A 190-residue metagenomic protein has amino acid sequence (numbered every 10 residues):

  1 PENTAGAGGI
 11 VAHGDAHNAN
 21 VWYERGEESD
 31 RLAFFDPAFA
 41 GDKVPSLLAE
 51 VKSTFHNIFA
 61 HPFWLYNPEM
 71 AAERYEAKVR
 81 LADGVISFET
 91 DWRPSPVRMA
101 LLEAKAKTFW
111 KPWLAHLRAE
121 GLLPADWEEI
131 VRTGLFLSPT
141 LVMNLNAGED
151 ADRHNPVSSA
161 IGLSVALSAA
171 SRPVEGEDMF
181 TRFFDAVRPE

Functional and structural regions predicted by a protein language model:
P1, Y75, F180-F183: Generic structural signal of hydrophobic/aromatic residues within well-ordered alpha-helices of folded domains
P1-H13, E24-E28, A33: ATP-dependent phospho-/nucleotidyl transfer catalytic cores
D15, N20: Conserved catalytic-loop position in the HRD/HxD motif
E28-S29, H116-E190: Regulatory N- and C-terminal appendages and interdomain linkers associated with kinase/kinase-like NTP transferase
L32, A40, V44-L117, L135-D150 (+1 more regions): Active-site activation/catalytic loop segments of kinase-like enzymes and analogous catalytic loops in related
